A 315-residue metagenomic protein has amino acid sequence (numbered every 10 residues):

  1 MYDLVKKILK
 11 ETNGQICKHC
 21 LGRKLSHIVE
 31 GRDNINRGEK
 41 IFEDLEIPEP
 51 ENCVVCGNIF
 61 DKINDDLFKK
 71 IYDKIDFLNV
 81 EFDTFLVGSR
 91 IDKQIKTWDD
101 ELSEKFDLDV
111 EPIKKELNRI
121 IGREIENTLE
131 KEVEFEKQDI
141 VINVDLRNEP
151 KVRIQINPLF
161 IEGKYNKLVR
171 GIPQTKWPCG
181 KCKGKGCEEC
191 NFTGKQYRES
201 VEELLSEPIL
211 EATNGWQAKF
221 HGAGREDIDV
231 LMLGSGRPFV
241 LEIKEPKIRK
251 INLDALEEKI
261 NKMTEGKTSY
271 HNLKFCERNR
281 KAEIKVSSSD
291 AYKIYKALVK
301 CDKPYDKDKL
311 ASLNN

Functional and structural regions predicted by a protein language model:
M1-N315: Catalytic/RNA-binding core of pseudouridine synthases
